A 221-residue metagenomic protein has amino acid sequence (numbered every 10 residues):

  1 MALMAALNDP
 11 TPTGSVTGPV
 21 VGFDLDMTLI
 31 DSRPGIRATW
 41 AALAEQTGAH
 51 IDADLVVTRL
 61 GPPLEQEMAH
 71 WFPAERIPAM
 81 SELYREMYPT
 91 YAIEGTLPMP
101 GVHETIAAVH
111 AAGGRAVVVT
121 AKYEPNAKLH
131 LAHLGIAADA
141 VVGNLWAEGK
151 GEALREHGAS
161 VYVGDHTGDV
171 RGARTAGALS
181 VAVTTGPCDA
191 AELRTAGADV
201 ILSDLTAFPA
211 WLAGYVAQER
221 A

Functional and structural regions predicted by a protein language model:
A5-H103, A112: N-terminal helical cap/lid subdomain that shapes the substrate entry/recognition surface in HAD-like hydrolases
L55-V56, I136-K150: A short, structured active-site edge motif that brings together acidic residues
R59, P63, L97-G101, K122-Y123 (+4 more regions): Short beta->alpha linker loops
V102-L131, N144: Substrate-recognition element of Asp-dependent hydrolases with the DxDx(T/V) motif
A108, H130-H133, A153, G172-T175 (+1 more regions): Well-formed, non-transmembrane alpha-helical positions, independent of function
G113-V117, A138-A140, G158-S160, A178-S180 (+1 more regions): Short active-site oxyanion
T120, V163-T206: Acidic, Mg2+-coordinating phosphoryl-transfer loop and its flanking beta/alpha structural elements, shared across
L145-H157, T167, R171: Short loop-to-alpha-helix "cap/lid" segments that border enzyme active sites across diverse enzyme classes
